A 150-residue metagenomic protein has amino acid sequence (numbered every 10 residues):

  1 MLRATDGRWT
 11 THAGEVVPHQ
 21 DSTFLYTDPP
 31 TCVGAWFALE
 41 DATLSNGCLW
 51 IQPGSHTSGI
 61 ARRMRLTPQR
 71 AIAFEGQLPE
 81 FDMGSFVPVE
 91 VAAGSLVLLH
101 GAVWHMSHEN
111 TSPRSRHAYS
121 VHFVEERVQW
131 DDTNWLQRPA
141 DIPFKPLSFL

Functional and structural regions predicted by a protein language model:
M1-I51: Conserved double-stranded beta-helix
G7, T23, A42, H56-T57 (+2 more regions): Short, solvent-exposed loop/turn segments at secondary-structure junctions
T10, T27-T31, L44, F81-M83 (+2 more regions): A generic fold-level signal
V16-Q20, L25-D28, R63, V89-E90 (+2 more regions): Short histidine-centered beta-strand/loop micro-motifs that create catalytic or ligand/metal-coordination sites
H19-T23, F37, M83-S85, V103-M106: Glycine-rich, charged/polar anion/phosphate-binding loops that engage phosphate groups from diverse ligands
C32-G34, F86, L96, A118: Intrinsic-disorder/low-complexity, polar/charged segments enriched in Ser/Thr/Lys/Arg/Asp/Glu/Gln
A42-W104: Double-stranded beta-helix
M64-L66, L96-L98, A102-L150: Non-heme Fe(II)/2-oxoglutarate
